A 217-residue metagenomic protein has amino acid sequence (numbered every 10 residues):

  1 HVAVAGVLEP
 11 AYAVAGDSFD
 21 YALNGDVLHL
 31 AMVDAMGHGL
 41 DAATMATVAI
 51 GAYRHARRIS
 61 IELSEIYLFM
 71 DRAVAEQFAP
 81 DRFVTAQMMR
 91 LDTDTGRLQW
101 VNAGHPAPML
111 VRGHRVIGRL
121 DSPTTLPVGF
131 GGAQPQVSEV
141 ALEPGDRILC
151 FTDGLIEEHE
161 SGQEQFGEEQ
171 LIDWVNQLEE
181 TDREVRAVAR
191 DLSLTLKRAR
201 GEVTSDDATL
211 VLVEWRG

Functional and structural regions predicted by a protein language model:
H1-I148, G201-G217: … and, occasionally, acidic/histidine-rich disordered N-termini of signaling adaptors
Y53-R57, V74, H159, V175-E179 (+2 more regions): Short amphipathic alpha-helical interaction patches enriched in hydrophobic/aromatic residues with interspersed Lys/Arg
A103, I156-E157: Catalytic beta-strand-to-alpha-helix segment of the class III nucleotidyl cyclase homology domain
L110-G113, H159-Q165: Cytochrome P450 core scaffold surrounding the K-helix E-X-X-R motif and the conserved "meander" helix-loop region
E143-P144, Q165-N176: Divalent-cation-assisted or electrostatically stabilized phosphate/pyrophosphate-binding catalytic cores
G145, L178, R183-A199, V203-S205 (+1 more regions): Non-catalytic regulatory/interaction regions at protein termini and inter-domain linkers
D153: Conserved catalytic-loop aspartate of Hanks-type protein kinases
